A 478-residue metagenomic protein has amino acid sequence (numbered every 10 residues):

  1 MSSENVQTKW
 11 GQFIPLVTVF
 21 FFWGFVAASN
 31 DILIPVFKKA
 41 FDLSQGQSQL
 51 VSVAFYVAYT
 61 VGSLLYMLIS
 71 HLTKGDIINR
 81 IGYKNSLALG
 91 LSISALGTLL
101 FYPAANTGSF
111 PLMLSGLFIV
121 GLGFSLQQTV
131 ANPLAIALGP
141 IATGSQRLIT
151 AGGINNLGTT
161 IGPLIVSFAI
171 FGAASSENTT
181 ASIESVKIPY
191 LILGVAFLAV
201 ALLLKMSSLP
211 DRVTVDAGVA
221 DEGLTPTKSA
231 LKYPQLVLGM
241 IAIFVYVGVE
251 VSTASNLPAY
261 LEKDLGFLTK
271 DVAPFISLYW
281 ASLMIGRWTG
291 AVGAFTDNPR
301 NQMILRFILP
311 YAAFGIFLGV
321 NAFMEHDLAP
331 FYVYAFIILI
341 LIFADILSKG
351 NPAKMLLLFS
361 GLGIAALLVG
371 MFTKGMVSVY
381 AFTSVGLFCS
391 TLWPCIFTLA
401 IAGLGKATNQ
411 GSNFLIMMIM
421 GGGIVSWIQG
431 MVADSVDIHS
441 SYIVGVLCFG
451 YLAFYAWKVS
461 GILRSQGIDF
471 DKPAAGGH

Functional and structural regions predicted by a protein language model:
G11-L43, S63-Y66, G162, T253-L261: Extracytoplasmic
N30-I34, P163, K228-A291, G319-F323: Extracytoplasmic gate region of multi-pass secondary transporters
L50-G75, S277-T289, G421-I424: Central cavity-lining transmembrane alpha-helices of secondary-active solute carriers, predominantly the Major
S63-P111: Conserved MFS/SLC helix-loop-helix module at the cytosolic interface between two early adjacent transmembrane helices
L89-T107, F314-D327, I342-S348, L362-K374: C-terminal ends and interior cores of transmembrane alpha-helices in multi-pass membrane transporters/permeases
L126-P140, S390-G405: Intracellular juxtamembrane helix-capping segments at the cytosolic ends of symmetry-related transmembrane helices
T143-A174, G411-S426: Glycine-rich segments within core transmembrane alpha-helices of 12-TM secondary carriers
G162, V166-S175, L191-A220, A344-D345 (+1 more regions): C-terminal membrane-cytosol helix-exit motif in multi-pass small-molecule transporters
